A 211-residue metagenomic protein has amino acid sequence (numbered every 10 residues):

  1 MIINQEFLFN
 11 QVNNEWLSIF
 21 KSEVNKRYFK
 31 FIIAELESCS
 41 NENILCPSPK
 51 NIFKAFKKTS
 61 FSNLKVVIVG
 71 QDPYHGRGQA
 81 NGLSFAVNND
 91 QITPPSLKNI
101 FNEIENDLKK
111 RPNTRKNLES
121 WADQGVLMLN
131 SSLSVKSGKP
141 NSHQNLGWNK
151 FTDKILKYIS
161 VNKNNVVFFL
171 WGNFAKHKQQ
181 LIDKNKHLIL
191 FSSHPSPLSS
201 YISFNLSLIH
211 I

Functional and structural regions predicted by a protein language model:
I2-E35: A eukaryotic "domain-start" boundary segment
S22-L170, F174-H177, I182-D183, L188-S193 (+2 more regions): A polyanion-binding, active-site-adjacent surface
I209-I211: Conserved small/polar residues in nucleotide/adenosyl-binding loops
